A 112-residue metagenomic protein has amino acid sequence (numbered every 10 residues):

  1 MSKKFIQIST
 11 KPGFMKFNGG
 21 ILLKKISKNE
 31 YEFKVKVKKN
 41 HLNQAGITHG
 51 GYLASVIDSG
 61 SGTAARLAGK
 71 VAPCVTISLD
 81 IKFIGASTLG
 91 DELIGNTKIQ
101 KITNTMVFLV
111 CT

Functional and structural regions predicted by a protein language model:
M1-T112: Terminal targeting signals and extreme-terminal segments of soluble enzymes
